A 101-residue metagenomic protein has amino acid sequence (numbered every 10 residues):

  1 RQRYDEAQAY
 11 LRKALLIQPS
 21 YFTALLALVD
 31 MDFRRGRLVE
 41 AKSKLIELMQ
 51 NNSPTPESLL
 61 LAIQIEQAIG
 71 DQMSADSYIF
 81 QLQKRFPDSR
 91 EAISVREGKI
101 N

Functional and structural regions predicted by a protein language model:
R1-T23, A27: Eukaryotic tandem repeat interaction scaffolds
R1-Y10, G36-S43, Q72-S77: Structural signature of tandem alpha-helical TPR/SEL1-like repeats, specifically the intra-repeat loop/turn
K13-A14, E47-L48, Q81-L82: Canonical positions in the second alpha-helix
I17, Q50-N52, R85: Structural marker of alpha-solenoid helical repeat scaffolds
A27-L28, L61: Canonical tetratricopeptide repeat
